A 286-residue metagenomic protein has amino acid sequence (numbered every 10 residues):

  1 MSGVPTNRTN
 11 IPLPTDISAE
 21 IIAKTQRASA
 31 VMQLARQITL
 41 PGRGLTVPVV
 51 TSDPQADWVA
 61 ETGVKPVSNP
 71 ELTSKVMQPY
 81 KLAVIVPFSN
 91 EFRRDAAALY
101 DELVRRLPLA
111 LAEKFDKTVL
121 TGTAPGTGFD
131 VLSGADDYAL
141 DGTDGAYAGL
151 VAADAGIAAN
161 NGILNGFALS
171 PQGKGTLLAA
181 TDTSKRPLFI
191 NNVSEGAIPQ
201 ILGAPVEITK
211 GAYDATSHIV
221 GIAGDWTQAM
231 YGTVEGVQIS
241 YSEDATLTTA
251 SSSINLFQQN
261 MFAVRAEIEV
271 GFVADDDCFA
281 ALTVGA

Functional and structural regions predicted by a protein language model:
S2-L82, L150, C278-A281: Assembly/oligomerization interface modules of large self-assembling protein complexes
A30, Q37, R94, G271-V273: Short beta-strands and strand-coil junctions in structured, solvent-facing domains, enriched
P41, T46, S133-F262, A266-I268: Extended oligomerization regions of viral-like shell subunits
T51-A56, A83, F92, E113 (+3 more regions): Short loop/turn segments at secondary-structure transitions that flank enzyme active sites
Q55-W58, D95-A97, T176-A179, M230-Y231 (+1 more regions): Short helix/loop capping segments that flank catalytic or ligand/cofactor-binding pockets
S68, D116, S217-H218: Active-site and NAD+-binding cores of ADP-ribose-processing enzymes
L72-V76, K81-N160, T183-S184, A281-A286: Alpha-helical scaffold segments that mediate packing/assembly in large oligomeric complexes
L256-A286: Hydrophobic, glycine-enriched assembly/anchoring segments
